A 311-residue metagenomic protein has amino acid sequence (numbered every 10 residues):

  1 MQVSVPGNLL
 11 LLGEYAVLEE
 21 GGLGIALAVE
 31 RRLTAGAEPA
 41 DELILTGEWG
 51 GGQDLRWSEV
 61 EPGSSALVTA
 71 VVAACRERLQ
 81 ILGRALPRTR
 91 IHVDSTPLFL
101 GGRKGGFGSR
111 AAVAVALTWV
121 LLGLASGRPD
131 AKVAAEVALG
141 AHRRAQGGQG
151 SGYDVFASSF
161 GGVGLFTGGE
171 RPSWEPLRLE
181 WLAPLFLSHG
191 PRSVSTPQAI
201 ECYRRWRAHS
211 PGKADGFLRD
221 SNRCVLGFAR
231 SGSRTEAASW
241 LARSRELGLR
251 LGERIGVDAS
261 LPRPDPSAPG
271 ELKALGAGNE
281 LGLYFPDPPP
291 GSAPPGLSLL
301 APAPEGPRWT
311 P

Functional and structural regions predicted by a protein language model:
Q2-L12, A16-L18, T34-T69, A73-I81 (+6 more regions): C-terminal nucleotide
G22, V72, T118: Generic structural marker for isolated residues within well-ordered, non-membrane alpha-helices of soluble domains
L23-G24, P286: Short amphipathic alpha-helical segments
G24-V29, K273: Short Gly/Pro-enriched turn/cap motifs at secondary-structure boundaries
I25-L27, E59-A66, G105-S109: Short alpha-helix boundary/capping segments
G105-G127: DPxDG-like acidic metal-binding loop motif
